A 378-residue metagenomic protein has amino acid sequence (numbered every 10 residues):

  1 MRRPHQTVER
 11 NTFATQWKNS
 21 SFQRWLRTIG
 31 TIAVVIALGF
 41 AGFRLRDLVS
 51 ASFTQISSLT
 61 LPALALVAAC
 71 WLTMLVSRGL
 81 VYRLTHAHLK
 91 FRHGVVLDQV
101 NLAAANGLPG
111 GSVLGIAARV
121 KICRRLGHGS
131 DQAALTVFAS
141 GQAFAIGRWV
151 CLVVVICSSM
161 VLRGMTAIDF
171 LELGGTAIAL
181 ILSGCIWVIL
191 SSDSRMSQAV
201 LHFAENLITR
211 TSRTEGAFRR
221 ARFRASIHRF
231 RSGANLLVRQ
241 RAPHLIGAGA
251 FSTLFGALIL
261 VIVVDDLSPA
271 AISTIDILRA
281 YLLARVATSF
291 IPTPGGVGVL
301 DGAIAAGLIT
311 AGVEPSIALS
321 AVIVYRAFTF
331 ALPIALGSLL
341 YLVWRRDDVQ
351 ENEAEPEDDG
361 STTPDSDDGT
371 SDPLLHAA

Functional and structural regions predicted by a protein language model:
M1-N101, S158, R163-T288, S320 (+1 more regions): Predominantly cytoplasmic-facing regulatory/coupling regions of multi-pass membrane proteins
M74-Y82, P109-R119, R148-V150, I259 (+1 more regions): Transmembrane helix boundary and interhelical junction motifs in multipass membrane proteins
H88-H93, R124-A133, P269, I309-S316 (+1 more regions): Juxtamembrane helix-boundary/capping and inter-helix hinge elements in multi-pass membrane proteins
V96, G111, G115-I116, R125-Q142 (+1 more regions): Membrane-interface alpha-helices at helix entry/exit sites of multi-pass transporters
Q99-A118, I122-R125, S212-G216, P294: Short intracellular "coupling" helices and adjacent cytoplasmic loop segments at the cytosolic face of multi-pass
V100-N101, A105, D131, L135-G147 (+3 more regions): Alpha-helical transmembrane segments of multi-pass membrane proteins
N106-V113, G141-V153, S183: Mid-bilayer segments of alpha-helical transmembrane spans in multi-pass integral membrane proteins that mediate
P292-G296, G302-Y325: Hydrophobic alpha-helical transmembrane segments in multi-pass integral membrane proteins
